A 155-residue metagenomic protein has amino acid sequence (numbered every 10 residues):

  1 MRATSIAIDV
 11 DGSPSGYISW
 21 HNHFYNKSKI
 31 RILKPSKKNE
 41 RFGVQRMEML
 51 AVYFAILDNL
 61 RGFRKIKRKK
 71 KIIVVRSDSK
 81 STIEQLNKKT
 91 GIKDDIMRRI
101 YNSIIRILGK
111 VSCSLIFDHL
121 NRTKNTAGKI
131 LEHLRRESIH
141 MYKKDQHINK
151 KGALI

Functional and structural regions predicted by a protein language model:
M1-R46, D58, G62: RNase H-like nuclease fold core
S5, D9-G12, V74-R76, T82-I155: C-terminal functional segments of enzyme domains
I18, A55, Q85-N87: Active-site-proximal flexible loops/turns
K38-E40, I66, R122-A127: Short, charged helix-to-loop "capping" segments that act as catalytic/coupling loops
V44-V52, K93-M97: Phosphate/oxyanion-binding active-site loops and adjacent basic polyanion-contact surfaces
Y53-V74, I107: Short, basic/hydrophobic alpha-helical segments
